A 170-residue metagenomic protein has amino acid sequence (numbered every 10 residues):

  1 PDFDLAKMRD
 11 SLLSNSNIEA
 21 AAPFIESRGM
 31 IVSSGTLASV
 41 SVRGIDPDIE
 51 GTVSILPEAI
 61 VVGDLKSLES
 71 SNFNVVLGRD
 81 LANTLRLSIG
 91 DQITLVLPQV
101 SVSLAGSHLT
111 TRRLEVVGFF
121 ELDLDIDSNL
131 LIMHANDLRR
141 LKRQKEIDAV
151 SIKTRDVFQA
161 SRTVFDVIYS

Functional and structural regions predicted by a protein language model:
P1-S41, G51, V62-S71: Hydrophobic, regular-secondary-structure patches
M8-L12, L56, T163-S170: Short amphipathic alpha-helices in soluble, non-transmembrane regions that often serve as interface/regulatory elements
E26, D48, R79-D80, N136-D137: Alpha-helix/helix-capping structural signal
E50-V76, A82-N83, I89: Diglycine-centered glycine-rich loop/turn motifs
D91-I93: Structural motif
Q99-V102, S107-S170: Mechanotransmission and gating elements of multispan inner-membrane complexes involved in transport and envelope
